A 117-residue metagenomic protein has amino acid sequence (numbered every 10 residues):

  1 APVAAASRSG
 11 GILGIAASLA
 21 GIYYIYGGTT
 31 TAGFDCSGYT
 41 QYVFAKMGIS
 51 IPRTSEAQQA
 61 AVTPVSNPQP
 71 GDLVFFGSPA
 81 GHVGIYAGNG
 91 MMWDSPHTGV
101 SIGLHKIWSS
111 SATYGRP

Functional and structural regions predicted by a protein language model:
V3-P117: Peptidoglycan cell-wall recognition and remodeling modules
